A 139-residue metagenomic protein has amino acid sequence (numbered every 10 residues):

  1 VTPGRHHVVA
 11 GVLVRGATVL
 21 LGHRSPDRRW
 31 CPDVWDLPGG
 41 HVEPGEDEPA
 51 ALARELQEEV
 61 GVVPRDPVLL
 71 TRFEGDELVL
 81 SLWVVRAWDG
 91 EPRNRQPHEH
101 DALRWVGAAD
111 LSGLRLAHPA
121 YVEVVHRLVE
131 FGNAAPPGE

Functional and structural regions predicted by a protein language model:
V1-L20: Conserved N-terminal beta-strand and adjoining loop/helix that marks the start of the Nudix/MutT-like hydrolase domain
V8, C31, D76, H98-H100: A short beta-loop-beta micro-motif enriched in histidine and acidic residues
V14-V19, P26-R28, E43, D76-E77 (+1 more regions): Short, charged/polar surface micro-motifs in flexible loops or helix N-caps
T18-E58: Conserved Nudix-box catalytic region and its N-terminal flanking loop in Nudix hydrolases and closely related
V62-R72: A short coil-to-beta-strand element that immediately follows conserved catalytic motifs
T71-R93, A102-A109, V124-V129: Active-site-adjacent beta-strand/loop module that shapes the phosphate/pyrophosphate-binding cleft
L111-L114: C-terminal structural segments of small proteins and small subunits
A117-E139: Charged phosphate-binding loop/patch that engages nucleotide di/tri-phosphates or the phosphate backbone of nucleic
